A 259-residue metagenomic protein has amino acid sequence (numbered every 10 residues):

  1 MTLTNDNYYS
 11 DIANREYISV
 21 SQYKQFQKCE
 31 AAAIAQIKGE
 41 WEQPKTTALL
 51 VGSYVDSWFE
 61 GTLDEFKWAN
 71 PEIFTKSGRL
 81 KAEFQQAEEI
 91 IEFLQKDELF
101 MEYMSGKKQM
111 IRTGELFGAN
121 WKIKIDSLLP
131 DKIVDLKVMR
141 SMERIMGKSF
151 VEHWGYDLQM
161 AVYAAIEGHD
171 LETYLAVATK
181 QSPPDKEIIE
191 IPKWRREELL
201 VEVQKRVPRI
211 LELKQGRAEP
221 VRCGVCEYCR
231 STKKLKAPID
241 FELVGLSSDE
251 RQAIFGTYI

Functional and structural regions predicted by a protein language model:
M1-I125, E227-R230, E242-A253: Metal-dependent nuclease catalytic cores that hydrolyze phosphodiester bonds in DNA/RNA, characterized by
D6, D11-N14, Q43, T47 (+8 more regions): Short, flexible coil/linker segments at or flanking structured domains
F59-L63, V138-S141, G168, L211: Hydrophobic/aromatic-lined pockets within catalytic cores
G61-T62, S149-F150, A237-D240: Short, solvent-exposed coil/turn linker segments
K81-I91, V162-I259: Metal-dependent nuclease catalytic regions and adjoining charged, substrate-binding loops involved in nucleic-acid end
Y103-G106, M110-E202: Mg2+/Mn2+-dependent nuclease catalytic core
